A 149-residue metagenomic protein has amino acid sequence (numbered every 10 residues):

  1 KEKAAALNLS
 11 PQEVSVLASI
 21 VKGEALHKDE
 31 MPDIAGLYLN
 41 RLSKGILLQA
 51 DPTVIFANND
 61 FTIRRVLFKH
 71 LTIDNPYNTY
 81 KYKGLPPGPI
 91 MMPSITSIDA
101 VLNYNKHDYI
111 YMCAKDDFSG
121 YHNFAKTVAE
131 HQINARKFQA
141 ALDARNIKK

Functional and structural regions predicted by a protein language model:
K1-K149: Bacterial extracytoplasmic/cell-wall-associated proteins, especially those involved in peptidoglycan
